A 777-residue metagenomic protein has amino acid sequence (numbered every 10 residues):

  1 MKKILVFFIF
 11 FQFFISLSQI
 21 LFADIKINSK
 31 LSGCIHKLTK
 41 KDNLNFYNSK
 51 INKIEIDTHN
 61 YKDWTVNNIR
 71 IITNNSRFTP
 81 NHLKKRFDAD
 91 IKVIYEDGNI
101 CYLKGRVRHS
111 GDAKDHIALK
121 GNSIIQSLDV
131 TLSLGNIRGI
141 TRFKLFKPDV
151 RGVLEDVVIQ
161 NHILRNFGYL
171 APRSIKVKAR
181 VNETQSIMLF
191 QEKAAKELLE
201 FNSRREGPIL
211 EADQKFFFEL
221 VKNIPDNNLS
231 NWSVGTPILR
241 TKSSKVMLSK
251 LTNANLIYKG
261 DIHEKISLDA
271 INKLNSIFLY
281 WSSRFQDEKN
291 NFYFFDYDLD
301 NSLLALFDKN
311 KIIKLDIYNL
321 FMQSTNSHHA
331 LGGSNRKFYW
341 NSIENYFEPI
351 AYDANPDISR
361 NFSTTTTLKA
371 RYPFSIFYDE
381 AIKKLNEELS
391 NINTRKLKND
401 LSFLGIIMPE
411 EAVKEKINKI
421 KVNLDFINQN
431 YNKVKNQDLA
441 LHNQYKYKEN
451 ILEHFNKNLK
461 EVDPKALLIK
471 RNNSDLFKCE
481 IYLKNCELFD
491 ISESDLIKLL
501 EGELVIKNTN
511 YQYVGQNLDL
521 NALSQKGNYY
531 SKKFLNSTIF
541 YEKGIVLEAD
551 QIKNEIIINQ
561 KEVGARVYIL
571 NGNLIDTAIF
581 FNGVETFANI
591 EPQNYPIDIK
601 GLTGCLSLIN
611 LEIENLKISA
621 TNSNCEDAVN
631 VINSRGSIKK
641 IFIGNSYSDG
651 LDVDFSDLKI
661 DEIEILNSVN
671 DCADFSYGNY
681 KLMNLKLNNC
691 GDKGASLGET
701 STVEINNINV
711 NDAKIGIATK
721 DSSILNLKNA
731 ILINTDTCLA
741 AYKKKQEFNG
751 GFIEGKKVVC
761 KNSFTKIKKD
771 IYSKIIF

Functional and structural regions predicted by a protein language model:
M1-I4: Positively charged n-region of N-terminal signal peptides that target proteins for export
Q12, S16-N517: Phosphate/dinucleotide-binding and metal-coordinating scaffold of catalytic cores in nucleotide-dependent enzymes
L504-F777: Extracellular beta-rich repeat passengers
